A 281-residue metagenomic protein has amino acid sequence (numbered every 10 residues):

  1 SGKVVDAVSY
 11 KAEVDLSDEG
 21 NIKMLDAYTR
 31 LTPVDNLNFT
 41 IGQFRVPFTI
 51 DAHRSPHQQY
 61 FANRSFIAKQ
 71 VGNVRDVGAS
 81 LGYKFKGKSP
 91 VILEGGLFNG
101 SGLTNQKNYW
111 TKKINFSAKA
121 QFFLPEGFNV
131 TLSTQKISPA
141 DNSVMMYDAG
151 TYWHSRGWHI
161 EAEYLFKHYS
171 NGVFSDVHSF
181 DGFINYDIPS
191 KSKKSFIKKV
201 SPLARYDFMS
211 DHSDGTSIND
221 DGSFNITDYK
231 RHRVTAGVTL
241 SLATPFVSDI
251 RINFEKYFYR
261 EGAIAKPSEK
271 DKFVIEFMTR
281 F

Functional and structural regions predicted by a protein language model:
S1-G102, K112-I114, Q121-F128, F183-N185 (+2 more regions): Outer membrane beta-barrel
Y28-T32, R54, V130-F281: Outer-membrane beta-barrel pore domains
Q106-W110: Active-site cleft segment of glycoside hydrolase catalytic domains centered on the general acid/base Glu
